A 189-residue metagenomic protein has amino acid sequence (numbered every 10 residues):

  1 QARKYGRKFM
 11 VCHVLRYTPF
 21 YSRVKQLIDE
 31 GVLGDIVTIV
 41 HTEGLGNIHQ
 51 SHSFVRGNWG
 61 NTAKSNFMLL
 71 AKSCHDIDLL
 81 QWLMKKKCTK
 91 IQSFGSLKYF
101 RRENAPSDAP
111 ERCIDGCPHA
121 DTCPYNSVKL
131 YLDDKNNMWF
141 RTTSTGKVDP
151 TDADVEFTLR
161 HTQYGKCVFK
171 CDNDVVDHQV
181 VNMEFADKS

Functional and structural regions predicted by a protein language model:
K4-Y5, K188: Secondary-structure transition/capping motifs at alpha-helix termini and the adjoining loop/turn into the next element
Y5-M10, L15-T158, Y164: Predominantly a Rossmann-like dinucleotide-binding segment in NAD(P)-dependent oxidoreductases
M68-A71, F169-N173: Short Gly/Pro-enriched turn/cap motifs at secondary-structure boundaries
N182-D187: Active-site beta-strand termini and strand-to-loop segments that position acidic
